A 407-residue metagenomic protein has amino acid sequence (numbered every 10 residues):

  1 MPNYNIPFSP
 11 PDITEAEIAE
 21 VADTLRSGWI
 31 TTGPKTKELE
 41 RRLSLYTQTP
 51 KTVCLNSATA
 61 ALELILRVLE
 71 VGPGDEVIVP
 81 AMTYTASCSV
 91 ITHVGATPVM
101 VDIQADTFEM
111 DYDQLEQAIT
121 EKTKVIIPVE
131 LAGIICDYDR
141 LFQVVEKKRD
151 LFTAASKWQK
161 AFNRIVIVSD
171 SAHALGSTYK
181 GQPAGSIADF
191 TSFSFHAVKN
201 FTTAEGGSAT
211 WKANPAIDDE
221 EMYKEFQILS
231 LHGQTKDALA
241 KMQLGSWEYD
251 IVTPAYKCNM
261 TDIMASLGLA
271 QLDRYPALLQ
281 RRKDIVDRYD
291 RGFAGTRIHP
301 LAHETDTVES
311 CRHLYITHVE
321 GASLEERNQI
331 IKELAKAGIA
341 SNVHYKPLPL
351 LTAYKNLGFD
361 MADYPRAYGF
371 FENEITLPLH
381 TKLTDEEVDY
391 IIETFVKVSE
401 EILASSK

Functional and structural regions predicted by a protein language model:
M1-W29, P34, D250-V252, P378: N-terminal "arm"/small-domain region of PLP-dependent enzymes with the aminotransferase-like
W29-E76, V90-T92, M100, R149-T153: Phosphate-binding glycine-rich loop
K37-R41, T49-P50, V125-V129, I134 (+4 more regions): PLP-dependent aminotransferase class I/II
V53, I78, V99, V166-V168 (+3 more regions): Structural detector of well-ordered beta-strand residues that form the stable sheet scaffold of enzyme domains
R67-S171, T178: PLP-dependent aminotransferase-like
S89-I91, P183, I263: Hydrophobic/aromatic ligand-binding patch that stacks against planar heteroaromatic rings of cofactors or nucleotides
A155-T202, K224, W247-I251, H299: Conserved active-site segment immediately N-terminal to the catalytic lysine that forms the internal aldimine
H173, S186-K236, D262: Active-site PLP attachment segment
